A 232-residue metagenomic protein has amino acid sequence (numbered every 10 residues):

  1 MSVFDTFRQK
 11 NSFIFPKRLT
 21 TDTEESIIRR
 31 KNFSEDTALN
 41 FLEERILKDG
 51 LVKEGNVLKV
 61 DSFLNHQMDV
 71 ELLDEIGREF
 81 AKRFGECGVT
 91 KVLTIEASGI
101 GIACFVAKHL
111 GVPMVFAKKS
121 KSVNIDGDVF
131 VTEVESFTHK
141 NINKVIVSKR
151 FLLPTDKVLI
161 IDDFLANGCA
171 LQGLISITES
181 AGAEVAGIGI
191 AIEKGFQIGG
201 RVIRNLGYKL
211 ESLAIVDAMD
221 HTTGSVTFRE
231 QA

Functional and structural regions predicted by a protein language model:
V3-F7, N11-D22, I27-V89: Active-site-facing substrate-recognition patch
D5-T6, K10-F33, A38, E44 (+1 more regions): PRPP-dependent phosphoribosyltransferase catalytic core
D74-T138: Conserved PRPP/pyrophosphate-binding segment of the phosphoribosyltransferase/PRPP-pathway fold
T90, D156, A186: Conserved acidic residues
I95-E96, I161-D162, I192: Short His-Asn-centered micro-motif
V112-V158, G224-Q231: Short, glycine/charge-rich flexible loops or terminal/linker lids adjacent to PRPP-binding catalytic cores
P154, D162-S180: Active-site/ligand-binding-proximal alpha/beta "capping" segment
